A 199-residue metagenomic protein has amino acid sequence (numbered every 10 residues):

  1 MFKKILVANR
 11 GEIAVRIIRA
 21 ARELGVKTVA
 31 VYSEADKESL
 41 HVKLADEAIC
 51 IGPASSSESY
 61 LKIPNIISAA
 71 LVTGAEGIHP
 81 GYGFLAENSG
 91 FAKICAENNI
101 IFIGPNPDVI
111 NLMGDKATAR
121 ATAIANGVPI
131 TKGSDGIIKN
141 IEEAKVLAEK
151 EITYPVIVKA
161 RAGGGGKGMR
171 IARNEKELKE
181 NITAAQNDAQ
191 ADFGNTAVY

Functional and structural regions predicted by a protein language model:
M1-Y199: N-terminal beta-alpha lobe that positions the nucleotide/phosphoryl donor in ATP/NTP-coupled carboxylate activation
